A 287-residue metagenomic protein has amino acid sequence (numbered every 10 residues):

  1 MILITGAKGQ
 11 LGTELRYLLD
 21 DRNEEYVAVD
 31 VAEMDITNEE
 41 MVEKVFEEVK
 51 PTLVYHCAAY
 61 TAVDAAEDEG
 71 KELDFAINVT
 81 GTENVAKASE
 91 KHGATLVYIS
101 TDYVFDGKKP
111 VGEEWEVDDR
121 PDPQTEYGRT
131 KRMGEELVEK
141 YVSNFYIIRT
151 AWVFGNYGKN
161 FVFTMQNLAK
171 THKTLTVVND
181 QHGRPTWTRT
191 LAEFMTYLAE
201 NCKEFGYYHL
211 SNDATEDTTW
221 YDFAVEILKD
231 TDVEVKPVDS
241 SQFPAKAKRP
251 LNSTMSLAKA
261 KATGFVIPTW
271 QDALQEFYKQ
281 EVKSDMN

Functional and structural regions predicted by a protein language model:
M1-D21: N-terminal Rossmann NAD(P)H-binding glycine-rich loop of SDR-like oxidoreductase domains
D20-K44: Adenosine-cofactor binding site in Rossmann-like domains, unifying the SAM/SAH pocket of S-adenosylmethionine-dependent
E39-I77: NAD(P)H-binding glycine-rich loop region in Rossmannoid oxidoreductase-like domains and their noncatalytic homologs
V54, D68-V97: NAD(P)-cofactor binding segment of oxidoreductase domains
A76, T80-N84, K91, V104-I148 (+1 more regions): Catalytic helix-loop patch of NAD(P)-dependent Rossmann-fold dehydrogenases
E136-G183, R189-T196: NAD(P)-dependent short-chain dehydrogenase/reductase
F194-M195, N201-P244, L251-N252, D285-N287: Mid/C-terminal beta-alpha module of Rossmann-like enzyme folds, strongest in SDR-family dehydrogenases/epimerases
V233, K248-N287: C-terminal amphipathic/interface module of NAD(P)-dependent oxidoreductases and related NAD-binding regulators
